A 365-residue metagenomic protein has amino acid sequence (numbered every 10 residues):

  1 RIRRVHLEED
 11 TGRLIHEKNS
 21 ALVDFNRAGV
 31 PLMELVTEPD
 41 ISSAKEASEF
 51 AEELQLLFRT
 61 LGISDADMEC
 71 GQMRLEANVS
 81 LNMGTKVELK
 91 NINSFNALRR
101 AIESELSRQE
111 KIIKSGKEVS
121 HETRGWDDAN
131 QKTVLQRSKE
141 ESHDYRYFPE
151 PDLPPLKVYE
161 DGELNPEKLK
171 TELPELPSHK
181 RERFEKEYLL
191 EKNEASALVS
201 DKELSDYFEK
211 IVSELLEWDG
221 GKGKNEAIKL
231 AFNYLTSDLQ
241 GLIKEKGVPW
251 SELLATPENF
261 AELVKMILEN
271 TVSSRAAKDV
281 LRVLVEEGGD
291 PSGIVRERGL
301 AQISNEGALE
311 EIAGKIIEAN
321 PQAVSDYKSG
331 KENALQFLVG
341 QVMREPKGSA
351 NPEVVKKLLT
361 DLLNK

Functional and structural regions predicted by a protein language model:
R1-A28: SsDNA-processing nucleotidyl-transfer enzymes
V23-D40, K45-K365: Charged, compositionally biased, marginally structured helical/coil segments
